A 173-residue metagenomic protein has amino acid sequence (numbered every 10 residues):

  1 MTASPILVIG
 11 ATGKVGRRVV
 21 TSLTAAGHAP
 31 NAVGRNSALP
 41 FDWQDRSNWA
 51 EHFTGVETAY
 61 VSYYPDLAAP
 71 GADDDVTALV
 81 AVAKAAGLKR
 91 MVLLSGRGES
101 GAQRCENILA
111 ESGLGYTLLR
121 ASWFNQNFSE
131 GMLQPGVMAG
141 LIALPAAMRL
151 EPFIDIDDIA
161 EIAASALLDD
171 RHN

Functional and structural regions predicted by a protein language model:
T2-R35, Q44-S47, T54-E57, L67-D73 (+2 more regions): Oxidoreductase cofactor-interface core, primarily capturing Rossmann-like NAD(P)-dependent enzymes
F41: Cofactor-binding loops of NAD(P)H-dependent oxidoreductases, dominated by short-chain dehydrogenase/reductases
T58-S62: Short, basic/glycine-rich phosphate-binding loops at helix/coil junctions that contact nucleotide phosphates
T77: Conserved N-proximal alpha/beta basic substrate-recognition cap immediately N-terminal to, or forming the N-lobe
